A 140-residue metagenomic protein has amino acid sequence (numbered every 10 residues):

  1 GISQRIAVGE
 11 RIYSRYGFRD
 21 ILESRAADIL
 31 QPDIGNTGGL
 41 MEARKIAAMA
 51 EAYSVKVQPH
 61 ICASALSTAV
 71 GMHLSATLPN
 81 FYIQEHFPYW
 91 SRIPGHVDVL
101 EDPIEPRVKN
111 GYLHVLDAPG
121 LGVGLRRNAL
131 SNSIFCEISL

Functional and structural regions predicted by a protein language model:
G1-Y112, L116: Shared catalytic-loop signature of beta/alpha-barrel
P119-L140: Extended hydrophobic packing segments that form well-structured cores
